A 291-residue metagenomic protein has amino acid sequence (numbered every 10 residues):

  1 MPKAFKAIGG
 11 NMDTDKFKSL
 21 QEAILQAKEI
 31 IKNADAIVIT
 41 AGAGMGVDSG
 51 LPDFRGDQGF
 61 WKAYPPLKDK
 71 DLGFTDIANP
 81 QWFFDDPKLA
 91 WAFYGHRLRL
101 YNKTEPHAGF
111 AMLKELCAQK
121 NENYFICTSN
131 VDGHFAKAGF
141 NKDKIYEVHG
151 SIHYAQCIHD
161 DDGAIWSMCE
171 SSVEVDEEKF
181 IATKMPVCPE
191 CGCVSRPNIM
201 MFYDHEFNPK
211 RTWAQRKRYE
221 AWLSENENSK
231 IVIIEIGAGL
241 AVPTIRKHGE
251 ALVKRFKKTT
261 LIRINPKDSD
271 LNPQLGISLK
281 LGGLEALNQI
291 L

Functional and structural regions predicted by a protein language model:
P2-L291: Conserved catalytic alpha/beta core of Sir2/sirtuin-type deacylases, generalized to analogous enzyme cores that bind
